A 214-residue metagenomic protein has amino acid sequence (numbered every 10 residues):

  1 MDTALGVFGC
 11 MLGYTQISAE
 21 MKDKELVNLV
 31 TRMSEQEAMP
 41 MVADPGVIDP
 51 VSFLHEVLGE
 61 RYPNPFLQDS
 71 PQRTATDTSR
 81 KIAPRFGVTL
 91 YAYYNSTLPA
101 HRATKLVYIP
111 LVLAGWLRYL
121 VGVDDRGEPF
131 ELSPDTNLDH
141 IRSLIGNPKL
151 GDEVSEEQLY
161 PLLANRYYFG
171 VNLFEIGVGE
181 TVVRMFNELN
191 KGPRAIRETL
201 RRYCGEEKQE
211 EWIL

Functional and structural regions predicted by a protein language model:
M1-L214: Non-transmembrane, aqueous-exposed alpha-helical and coiled segments at domain scale
